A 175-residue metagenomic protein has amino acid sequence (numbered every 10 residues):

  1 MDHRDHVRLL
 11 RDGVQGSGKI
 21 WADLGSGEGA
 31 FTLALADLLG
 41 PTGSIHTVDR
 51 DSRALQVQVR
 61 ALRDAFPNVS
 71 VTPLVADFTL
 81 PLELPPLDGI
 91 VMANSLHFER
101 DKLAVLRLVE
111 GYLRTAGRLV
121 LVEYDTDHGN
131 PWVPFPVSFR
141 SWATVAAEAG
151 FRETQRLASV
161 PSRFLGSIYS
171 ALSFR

Functional and structural regions predicted by a protein language model:
M1-I20, A34: Conserved alpha-helix/loop element of class I SAM-dependent methyltransferases that forms part of the SAM/SAH-binding
A22, E28-L80: Class I SAM-dependent methyltransferase SAM/SAH-binding core
T79-I90: A short acidic, Gly/Pro-enriched loop at the edge of an enzyme's catalytic core that lines a small-molecule cofactor
D88-K102: A short SAM/SAH-binding and catalytic strip from SAM-dependent methyltransferases
L103-T115: A short glycine-rich, Lys/Arg-flanked "PGG" loop and its adjoining helix->strand segment in the class I
A116-Y124: Conserved beta-strand signature within the Rossmann-like core of class I S-adenosyl-L-methionine
F135-G150: Short alpha-helix
S159-R175: Core SAM-dependent methyltransferase catalytic element
